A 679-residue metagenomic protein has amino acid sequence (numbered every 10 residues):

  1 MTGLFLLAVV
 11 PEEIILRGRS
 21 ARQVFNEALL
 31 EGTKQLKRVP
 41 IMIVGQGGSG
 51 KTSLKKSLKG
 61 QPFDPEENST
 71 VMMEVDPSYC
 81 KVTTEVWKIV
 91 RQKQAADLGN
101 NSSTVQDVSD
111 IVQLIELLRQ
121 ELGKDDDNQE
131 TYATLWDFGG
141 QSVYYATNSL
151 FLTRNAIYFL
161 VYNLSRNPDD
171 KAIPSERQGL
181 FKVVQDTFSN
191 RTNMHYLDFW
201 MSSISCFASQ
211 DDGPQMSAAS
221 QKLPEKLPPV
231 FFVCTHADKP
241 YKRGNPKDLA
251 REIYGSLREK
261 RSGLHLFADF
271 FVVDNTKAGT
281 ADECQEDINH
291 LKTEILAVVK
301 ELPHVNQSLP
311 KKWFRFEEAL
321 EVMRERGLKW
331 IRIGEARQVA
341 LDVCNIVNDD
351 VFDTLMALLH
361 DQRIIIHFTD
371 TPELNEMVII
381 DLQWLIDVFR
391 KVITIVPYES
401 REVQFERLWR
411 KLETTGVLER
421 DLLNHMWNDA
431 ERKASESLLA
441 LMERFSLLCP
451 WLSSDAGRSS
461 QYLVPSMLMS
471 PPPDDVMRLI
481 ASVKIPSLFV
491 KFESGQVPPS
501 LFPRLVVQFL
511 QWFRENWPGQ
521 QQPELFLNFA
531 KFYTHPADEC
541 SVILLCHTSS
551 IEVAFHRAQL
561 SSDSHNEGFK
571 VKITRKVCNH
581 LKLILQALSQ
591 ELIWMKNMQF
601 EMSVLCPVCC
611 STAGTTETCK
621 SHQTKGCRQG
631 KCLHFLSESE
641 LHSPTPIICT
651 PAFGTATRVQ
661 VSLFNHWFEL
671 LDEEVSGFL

Functional and structural regions predicted by a protein language model:
M1-T2, L679: Accessible peptide chain termini
G3-G32: N-terminal pre-Walker A segment at the start of P-loop NTPase domains
E27-R38, M42, G48, T52-E74 (+6 more regions): Extended, non-catalytic interaction/assembly segments in eukaryotic proteins
T131-A133: Short, basic, glycine/proline-bearing loop/turn elements
D672: Acidic, divalent-cation-chelating loop motifs in proteins
S676: Acidic carboxylate motifs that coordinate Ca2+ or other divalent cations, activating on Asp/Glu
